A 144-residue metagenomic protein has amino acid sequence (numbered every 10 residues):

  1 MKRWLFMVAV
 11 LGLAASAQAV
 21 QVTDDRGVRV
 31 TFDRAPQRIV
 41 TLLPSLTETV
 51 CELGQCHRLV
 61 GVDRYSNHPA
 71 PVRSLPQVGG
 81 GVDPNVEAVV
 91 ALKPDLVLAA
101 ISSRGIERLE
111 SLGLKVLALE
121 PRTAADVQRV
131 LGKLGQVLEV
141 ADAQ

Functional and structural regions predicted by a protein language model:
K2-T47, D142-Q144: Bacterial Sec-exported substrate-binding components of ABC uptake systems
V20-V22, V28-R29, L96-V97, R104-Q144: Extracytoplasmic substrate-binding proteins
T23, D33, D63, G79 (+1 more regions): Residue-level detector of conserved, well-ordered beta-strand and adjacent loop positions that form binding/recognition
D24, R34, G81-P84, R129: Short, conserved clusters of charged catalytic residues that mark active-site and nucleotide-handling motifs
F32-D33, V90-A91, E110-S111: Extracellular/periplasmic catalytic domains that process cell-envelope and extracellular macromolecules
D33, G54-C56, K115: Extracytoplasmic "Venus flytrap"/periplasmic binding protein-like
Q37-S102: A short, structured surface patch at a secondary-structure boundary
